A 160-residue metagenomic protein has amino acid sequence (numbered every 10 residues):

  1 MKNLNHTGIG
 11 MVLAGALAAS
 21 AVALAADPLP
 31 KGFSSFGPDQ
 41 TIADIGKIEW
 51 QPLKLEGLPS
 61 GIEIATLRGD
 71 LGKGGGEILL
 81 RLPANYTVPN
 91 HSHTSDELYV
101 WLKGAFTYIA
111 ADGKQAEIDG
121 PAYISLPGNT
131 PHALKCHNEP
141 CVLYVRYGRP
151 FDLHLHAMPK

Functional and structural regions predicted by a protein language model:
M1-V12: Bacterial N-terminal signal peptides that target proteins for export
G10-S20: Bacterial N-terminal signal peptides
A25-G74, M158-K160: A short, N-terminal "cap"/entry segment at the start of jelly-roll beta-barrel domains of the cupin/DSBH fold
F33-S34, T41-I42, A133-K160: Double-stranded beta-helix
G74-H93, P127-N129: Conserved short histidine dyad/triad with adjacent acidic residue
P83-Y86, H93-D112: Glycine- and acidic-residue-biased ligand/ion/polar-headgroup-sensing regions
V88-N90, T107-I109, L126, P131-H137: Short beta-strand His + acidic residue motifs that chelate non-heme Fe in jelly-roll/DSBH and cupin folds
D112-N129: Short acidic-glycine-tyrosine-enriched beta hairpin
